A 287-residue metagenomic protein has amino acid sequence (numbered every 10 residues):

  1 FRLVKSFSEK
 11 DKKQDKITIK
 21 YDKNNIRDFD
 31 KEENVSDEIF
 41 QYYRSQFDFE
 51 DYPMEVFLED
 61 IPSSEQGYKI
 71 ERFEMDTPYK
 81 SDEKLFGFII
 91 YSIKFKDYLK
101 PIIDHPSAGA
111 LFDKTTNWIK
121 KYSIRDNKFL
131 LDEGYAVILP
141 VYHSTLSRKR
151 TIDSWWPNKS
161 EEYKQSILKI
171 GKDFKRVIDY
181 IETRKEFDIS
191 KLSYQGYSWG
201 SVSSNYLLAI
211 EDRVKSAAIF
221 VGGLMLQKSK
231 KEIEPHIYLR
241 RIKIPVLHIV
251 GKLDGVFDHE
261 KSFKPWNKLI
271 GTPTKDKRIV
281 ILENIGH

Functional and structural regions predicted by a protein language model:
F1-Y21: Disulfide-stabilized, aromatic/cysteine-rich ligand-recognition loop
F49-D97: N-terminal cap/lid segment of alpha/beta-hydrolase-fold proteins
F86-G87, D97-G109: Short beta-strand element of the alpha/beta-hydrolase
A108-K172, I178, S229: Cap/lid segment of the alpha/beta-hydrolase catalytic domain
K175-Y238: Primarily recognizes the serine-hydrolase "nucleophile elbow" in alpha/beta-hydrolase and SGNH/GDSL folds
E234-P235, I244, D258-N267: Short alpha-helix in the alpha/beta-hydrolase fold that links the catalytic acid
I242, H248-V250, D254: Short beta-strand/loop motif that positions the catalytic acidic residue of the alpha/beta-hydrolase fold
N267-H287: Catalytic histidine neighborhood in serine/cysteine hydrolases with alpha/beta-hydrolase-type architecture
